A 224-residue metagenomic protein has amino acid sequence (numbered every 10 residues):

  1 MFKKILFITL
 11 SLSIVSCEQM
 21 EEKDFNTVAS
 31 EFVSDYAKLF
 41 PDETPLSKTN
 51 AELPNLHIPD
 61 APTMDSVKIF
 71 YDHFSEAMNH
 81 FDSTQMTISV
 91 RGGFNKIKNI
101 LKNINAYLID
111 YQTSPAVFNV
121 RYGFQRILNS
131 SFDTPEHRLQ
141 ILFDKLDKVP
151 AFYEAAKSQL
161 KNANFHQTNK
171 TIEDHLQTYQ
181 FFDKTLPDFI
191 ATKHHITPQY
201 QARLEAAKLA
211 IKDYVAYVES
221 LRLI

Functional and structural regions predicted by a protein language model:
K4-S13: Sec-dependent N-terminal signal peptides
C17-I224: N-terminal maturation segment of proteins
